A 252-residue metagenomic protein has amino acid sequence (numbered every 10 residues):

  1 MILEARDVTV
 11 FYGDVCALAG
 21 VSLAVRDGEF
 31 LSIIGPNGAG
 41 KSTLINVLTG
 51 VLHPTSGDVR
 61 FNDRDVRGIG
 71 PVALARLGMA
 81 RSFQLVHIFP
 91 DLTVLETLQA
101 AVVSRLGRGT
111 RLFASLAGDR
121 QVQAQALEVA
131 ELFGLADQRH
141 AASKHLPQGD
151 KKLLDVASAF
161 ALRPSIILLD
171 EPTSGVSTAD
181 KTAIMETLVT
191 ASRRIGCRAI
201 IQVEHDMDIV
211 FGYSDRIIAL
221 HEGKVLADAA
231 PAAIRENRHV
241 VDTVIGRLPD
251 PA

Functional and structural regions predicted by a protein language model:
I2-A252: Glycine-rich phosphate-binding loops of nucleotide-dependent enzymes
